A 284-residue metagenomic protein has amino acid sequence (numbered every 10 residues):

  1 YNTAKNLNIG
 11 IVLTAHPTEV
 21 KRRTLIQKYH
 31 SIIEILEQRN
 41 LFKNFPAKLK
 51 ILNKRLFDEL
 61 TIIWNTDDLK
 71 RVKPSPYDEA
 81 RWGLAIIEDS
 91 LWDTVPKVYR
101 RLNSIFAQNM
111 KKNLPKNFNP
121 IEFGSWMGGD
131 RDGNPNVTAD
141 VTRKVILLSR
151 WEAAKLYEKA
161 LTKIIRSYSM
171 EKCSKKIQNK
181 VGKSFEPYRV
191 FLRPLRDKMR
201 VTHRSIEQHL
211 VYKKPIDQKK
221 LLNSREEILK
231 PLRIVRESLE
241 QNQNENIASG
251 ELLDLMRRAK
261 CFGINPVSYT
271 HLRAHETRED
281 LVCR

Functional and structural regions predicted by a protein language model:
Y1-R278, R284: Often metal-dependent polyanion-binding catalytic scaffolds in large enzymes
